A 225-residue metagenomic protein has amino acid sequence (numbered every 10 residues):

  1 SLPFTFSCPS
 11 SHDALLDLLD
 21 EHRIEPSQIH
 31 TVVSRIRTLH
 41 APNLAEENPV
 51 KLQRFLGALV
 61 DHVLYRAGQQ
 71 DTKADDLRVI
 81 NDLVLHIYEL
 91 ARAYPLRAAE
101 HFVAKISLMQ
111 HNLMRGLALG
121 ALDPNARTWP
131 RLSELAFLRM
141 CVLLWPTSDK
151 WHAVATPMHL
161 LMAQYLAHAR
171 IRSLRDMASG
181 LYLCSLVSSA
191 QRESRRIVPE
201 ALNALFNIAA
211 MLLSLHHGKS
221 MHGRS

Functional and structural regions predicted by a protein language model:
S1-L2, R54-L56: Alpha-helical repeat/alpha-solenoid scaffolds of the HEAT/ARM/MIF4G superfamily and closely related elongated all-alpha
S1-S10: Acidic, serine/threonine-rich intrinsically disordered low-complexity regions
S10-D17, M162-A167: Short amphipathic alpha-helical segments and their helix-coil junctions
A14-K51, H62-Q69: Extended amphipathic alpha-helical scaffold segments
S27, R54, R78: Charged, alpha-helix-enriched surfaces in structured cytosolic catalytic cores of large nucleotide-utilizing machines
H62-S225: Eukaryotic nuclear macromolecular-assembly scaffolds and interaction domains used across chromosome biology and nuclear
